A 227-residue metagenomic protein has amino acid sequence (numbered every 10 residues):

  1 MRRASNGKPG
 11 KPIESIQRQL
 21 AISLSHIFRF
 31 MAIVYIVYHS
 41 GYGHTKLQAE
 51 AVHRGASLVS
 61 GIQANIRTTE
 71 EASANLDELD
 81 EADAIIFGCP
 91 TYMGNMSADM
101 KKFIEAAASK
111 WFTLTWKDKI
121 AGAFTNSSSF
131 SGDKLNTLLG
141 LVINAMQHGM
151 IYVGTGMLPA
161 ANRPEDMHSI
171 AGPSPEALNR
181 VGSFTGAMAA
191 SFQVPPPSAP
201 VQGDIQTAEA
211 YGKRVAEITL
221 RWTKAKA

Functional and structural regions predicted by a protein language model:
M1-F30: N-terminal amphipathic/basic-hydrophobic helices that include classical n-h-c signal peptides and signal-anchor
S5-K8, G41, V59, I170 (+2 more regions): Intrinsically disordered, low-complexity segments enriched in small/polar residues
G10, G55, A98, D133 (+3 more regions): Glycine-centered flexibility motif
I16, H26-W116, P175-L178, V194-A227: N-terminal beta1-alpha1-beta2 submodule of the flavodoxin-like/Rossmannoid cofactor-binding fold
E70-I170: Helix-loop-strand module that forms the ligand-binding subsite of alpha/beta enzymes
F124-N136, F184-P197, T219-A227: Short flexible/disordered coil segments
I151-P195: Mobile beta-alpha loop/short-helix "lid" or hinge segments that flank ligand
